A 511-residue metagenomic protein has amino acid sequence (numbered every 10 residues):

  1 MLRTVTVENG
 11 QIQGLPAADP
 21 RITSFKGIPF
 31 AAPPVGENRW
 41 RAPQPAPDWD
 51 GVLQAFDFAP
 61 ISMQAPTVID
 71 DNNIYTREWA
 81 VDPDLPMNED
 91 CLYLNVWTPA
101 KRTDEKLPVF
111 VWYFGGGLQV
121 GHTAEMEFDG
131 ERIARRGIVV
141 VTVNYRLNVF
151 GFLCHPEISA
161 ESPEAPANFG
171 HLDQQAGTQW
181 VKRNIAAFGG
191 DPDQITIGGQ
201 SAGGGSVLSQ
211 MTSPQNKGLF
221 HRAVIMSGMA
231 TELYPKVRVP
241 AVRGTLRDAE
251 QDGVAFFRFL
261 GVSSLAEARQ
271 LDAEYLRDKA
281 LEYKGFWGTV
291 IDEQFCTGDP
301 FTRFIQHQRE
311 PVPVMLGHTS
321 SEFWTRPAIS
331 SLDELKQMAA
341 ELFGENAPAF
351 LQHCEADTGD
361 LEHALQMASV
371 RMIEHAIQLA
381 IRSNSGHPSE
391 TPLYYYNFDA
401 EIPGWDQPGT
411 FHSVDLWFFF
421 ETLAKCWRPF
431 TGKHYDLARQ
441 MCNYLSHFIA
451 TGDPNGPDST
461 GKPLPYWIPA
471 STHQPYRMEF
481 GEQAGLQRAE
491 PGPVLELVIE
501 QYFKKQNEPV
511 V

Functional and structural regions predicted by a protein language model:
M1-N168, P192, F323, F430-M441 (+4 more regions): Non-catalytic accessory segments of hydrolases
P43, R309-H353, C442, E482 (+1 more regions): C-terminal, loop-rich substrate-recognition/catalytic regions characterized by aromatic stacking residues
P60, A65, I69-D70, H375-V511: Mobile gating loops/cap/lid regions near enzyme active sites that modulate substrate access
A80-D84, P163-N168, K236-G244, F301 (+5 more regions): Active-site rim elements
L147-Q179, E232-V239, R243, F256: Active-site-proximal cap/loop segments of hydrolase catalytic domains
A176, R183, S209-T212, K217 (+3 more regions): Substrate-access "cap/lid" subdomains that shape and gate the entrance to catalytic or ligand-binding pockets
F188-Q200: Alpha/beta-hydrolase fold nucleophile elbow
G199-S209: Glycine-rich nucleophile elbow surrounding the catalytic serine of serine-hydrolase chemistry
